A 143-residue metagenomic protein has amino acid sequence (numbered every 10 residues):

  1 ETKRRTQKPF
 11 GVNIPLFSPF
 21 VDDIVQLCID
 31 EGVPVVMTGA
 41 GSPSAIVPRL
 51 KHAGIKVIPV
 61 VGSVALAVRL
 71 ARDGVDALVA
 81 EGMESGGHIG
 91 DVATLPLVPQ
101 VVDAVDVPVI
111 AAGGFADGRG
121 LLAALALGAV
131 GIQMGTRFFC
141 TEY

Functional and structural regions predicted by a protein language model:
E1, V79-D91, F115-Y143: Glycine-rich phosphate-binding active-site loops on the catalytic face of alpha/beta enzymes
E1-A104, P108: Active-site entrance/lid segments in N-terminal catalytic domains of soluble metabolic enzymes
V57, A111, Q133-M134: A structural signal for the hydrophobic beta-strands that form the central parallel beta-sheet of Rossmann-like
P108, A112-F115: Alpha-helical hinge/cap motifs
